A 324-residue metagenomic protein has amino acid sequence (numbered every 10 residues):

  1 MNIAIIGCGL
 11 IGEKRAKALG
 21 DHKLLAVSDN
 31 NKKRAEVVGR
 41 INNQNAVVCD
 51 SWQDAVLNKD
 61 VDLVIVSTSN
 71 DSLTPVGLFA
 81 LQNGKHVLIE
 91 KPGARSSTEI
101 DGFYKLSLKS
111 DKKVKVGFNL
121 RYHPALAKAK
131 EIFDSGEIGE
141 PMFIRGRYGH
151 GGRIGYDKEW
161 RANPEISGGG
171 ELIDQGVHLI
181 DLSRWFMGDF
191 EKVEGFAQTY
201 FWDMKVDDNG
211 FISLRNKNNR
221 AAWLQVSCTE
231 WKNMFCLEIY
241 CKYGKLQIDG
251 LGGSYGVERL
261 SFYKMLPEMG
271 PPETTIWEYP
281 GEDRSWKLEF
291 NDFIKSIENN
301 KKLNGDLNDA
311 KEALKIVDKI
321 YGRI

Functional and structural regions predicted by a protein language model:
M1-N43: N-terminal Rossmann-like dinucleotide-binding module
A46-L106: Beta-loop-alpha module in the N-terminal Rossmann-like domain of NAD(P)-dependent dehydrogenases, especially those
D50, V66, I89-E90, V114-V116 (+2 more regions): Hydrophobic residues in well-ordered beta-strands that form the structural core
L63-I65, S135, K217, D292-I324: C-terminal helix-rich "cap/oligomerization" subdomain common to oxidoreductases
K105-K113, A127-M142, C241, K245: Basic phosphate/pyrophosphate-binding loop/patch that engages nucleotide-derived ligands
N119, E238-N308: C-terminal glycine/acidic-rich active-site capping loop/insertion
L120-F196, Y200-D203: Predominantly a Rossmann-like dinucleotide-binding segment in NAD(P)-dependent oxidoreductases
D181-S254, K287-N300: Contiguous beta-strand/loop segments that form the cofactor/metal-binding neighborhood of enzyme cores
